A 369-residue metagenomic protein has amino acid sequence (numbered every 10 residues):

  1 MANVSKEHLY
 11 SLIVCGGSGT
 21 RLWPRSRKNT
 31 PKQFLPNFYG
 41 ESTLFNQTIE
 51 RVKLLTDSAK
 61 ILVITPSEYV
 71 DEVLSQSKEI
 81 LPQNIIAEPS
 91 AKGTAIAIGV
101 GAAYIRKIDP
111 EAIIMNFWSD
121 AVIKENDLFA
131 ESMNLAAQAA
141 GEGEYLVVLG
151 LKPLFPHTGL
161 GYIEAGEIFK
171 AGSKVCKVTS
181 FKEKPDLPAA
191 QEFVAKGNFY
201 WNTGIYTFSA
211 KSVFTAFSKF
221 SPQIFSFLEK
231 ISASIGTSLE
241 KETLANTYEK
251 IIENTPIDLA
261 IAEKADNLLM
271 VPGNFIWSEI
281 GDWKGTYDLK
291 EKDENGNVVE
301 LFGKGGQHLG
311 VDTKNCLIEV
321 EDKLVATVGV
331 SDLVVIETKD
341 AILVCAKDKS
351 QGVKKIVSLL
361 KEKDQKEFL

Functional and structural regions predicted by a protein language model:
M1-H8, S212-L369: Left-handed beta-helix
M1-I13, R21-K28, Y39-W118, K124-L128 (+3 more regions): Conserved N-terminal catalytic core of the sugar/cofactor nucleotidyltransferase
I13-C15, I64, M115-W118, V148-K152 (+3 more regions): Short beta-strand segments
F45, G101, D120, I163 (+3 more regions): Residue-level signal for inorganic ion chemistry
L62, I114, T179, N198 (+3 more regions): A residue-level structural signature of the nucleotidyltransferase/glycosyltransferase Rossmann-like core
N126-L239, T243-Y248, L269, A346-K347: Conserved core of the sugar-phosphate nucleotidyltransferase
